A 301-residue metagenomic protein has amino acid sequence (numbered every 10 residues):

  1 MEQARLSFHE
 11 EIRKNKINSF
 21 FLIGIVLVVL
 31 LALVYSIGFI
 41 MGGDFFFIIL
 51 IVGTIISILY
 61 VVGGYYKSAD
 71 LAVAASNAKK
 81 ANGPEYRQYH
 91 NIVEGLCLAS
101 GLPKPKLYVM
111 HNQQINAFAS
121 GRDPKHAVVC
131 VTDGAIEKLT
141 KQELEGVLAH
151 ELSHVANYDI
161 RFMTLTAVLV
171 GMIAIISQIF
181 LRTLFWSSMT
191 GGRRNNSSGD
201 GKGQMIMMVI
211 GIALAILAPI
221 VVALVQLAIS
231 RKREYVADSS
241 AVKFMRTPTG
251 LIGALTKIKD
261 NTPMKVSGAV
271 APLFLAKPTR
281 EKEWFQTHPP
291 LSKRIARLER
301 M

Functional and structural regions predicted by a protein language model:
M1-I58: N-terminal low-structure segments adjacent to metalloprotease catalytic domains across cellular compartments
F39-I55, N196-A213: Hydrophobic alpha-helical transmembrane segments
I48-A72, E94, L98, V209-V225: Transmembrane alpha-helices and immediately adjacent membrane-cytoplasm interface residues in multi-pass integral
G64-R161, M264-V270, E281-F285: Peri-catalytic and regulatory segments of divalent metal-dependent proteins
N77-G95, R233-G253, T279: Membrane-cytosol interface motif
A99-H126, S187-G199, A215, V222 (+2 more regions): Active-site-proximal gating segments in proteases and membrane effectors
L152-V168, F180, T249: Catalytic Zn2+-binding segment of zinc metalloproteases
I176-V209: Helix-termination/interfacial motifs at the ends of transmembrane alpha-helices
